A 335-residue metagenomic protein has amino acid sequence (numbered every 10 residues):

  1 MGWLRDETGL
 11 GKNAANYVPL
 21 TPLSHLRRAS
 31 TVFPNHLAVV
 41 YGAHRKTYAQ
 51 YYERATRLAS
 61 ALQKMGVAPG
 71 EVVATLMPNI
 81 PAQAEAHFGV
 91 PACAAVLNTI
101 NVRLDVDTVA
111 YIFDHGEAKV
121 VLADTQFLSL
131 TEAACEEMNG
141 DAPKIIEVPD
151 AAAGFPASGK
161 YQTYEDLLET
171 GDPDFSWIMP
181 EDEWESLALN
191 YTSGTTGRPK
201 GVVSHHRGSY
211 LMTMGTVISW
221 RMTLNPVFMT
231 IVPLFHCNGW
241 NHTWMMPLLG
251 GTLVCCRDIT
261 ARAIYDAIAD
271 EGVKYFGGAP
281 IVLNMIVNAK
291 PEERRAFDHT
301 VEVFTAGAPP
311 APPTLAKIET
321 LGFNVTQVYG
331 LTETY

Functional and structural regions predicted by a protein language model:
N16-A38, E53: A short N-terminal helical cap/helix-turn-helix that marks the beginning of AMP-binding/adenylate-forming
P34, E147, P156-Q162, E169-Y191 (+2 more regions): Conserved pre-ATP/AMP-binding loop-to-beta segment of ANL
N35-I80, A84-F88, D105-A110, K160 (+1 more regions): Conserved AMP-binding/adenylate-forming core of the ANL superfamily
Y52-S60, E169-D174, A188, V202-T223 (+3 more regions): Conserved structural elements of the adenylate-forming
A59, E71-V72, P78-V102, V106 (+6 more regions): A short helix-loop-beta submotif of the ANL/AMP-binding
K64-M65, A92-E169: Structural core segment of the AMP-binding/adenylate-forming
E165-L168, L248, V273-G278, V287-Y335: Gly/Ser/Thr-rich phosphate-binding loop
Y210-V227, F235-Y275, M285-K290: Conserved AMP-binding/adenylation subdomain of ANL enzymes
